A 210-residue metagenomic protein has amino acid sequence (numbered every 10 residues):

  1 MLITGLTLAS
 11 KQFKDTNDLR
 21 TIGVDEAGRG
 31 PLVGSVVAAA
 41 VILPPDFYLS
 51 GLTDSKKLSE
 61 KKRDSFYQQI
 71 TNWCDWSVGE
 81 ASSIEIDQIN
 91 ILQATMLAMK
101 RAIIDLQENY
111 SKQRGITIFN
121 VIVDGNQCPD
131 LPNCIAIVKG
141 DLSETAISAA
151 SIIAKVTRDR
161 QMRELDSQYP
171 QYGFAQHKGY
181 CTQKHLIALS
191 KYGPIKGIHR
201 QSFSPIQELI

Functional and structural regions predicted by a protein language model:
M1-I210: RNase H-like, Mg2+-dependent phosphodiesterase core, and more generally RNA phosphate-backbone-engaging helix-loop
